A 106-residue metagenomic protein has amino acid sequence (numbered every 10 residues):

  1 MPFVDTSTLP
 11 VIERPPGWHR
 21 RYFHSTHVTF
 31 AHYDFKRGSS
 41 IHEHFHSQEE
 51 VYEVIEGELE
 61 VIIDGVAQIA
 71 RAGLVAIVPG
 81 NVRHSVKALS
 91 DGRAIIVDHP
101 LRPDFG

Functional and structural regions predicted by a protein language model:
M1-H27, I77: A short, N-terminal "cap"/entry segment at the start of jelly-roll beta-barrel domains of the cupin/DSBH fold
P15-P16, T29-H46: Conserved short histidine dyad/triad with adjacent acidic residue
T29, V51, E58-E60, A67 (+2 more regions): Structural motif
D34-K36, H46-V61: Short, conserved beta-strand element in jelly-roll/cupin
I55-E56, R71-A72, S90: A cytosolic small-molecule/anion-sensing beta-strand core signal
G65-G80: Short acidic-glycine-tyrosine-enriched beta hairpin
G80-D104: Ligand-binding loop in jelly-roll beta-barrel domains
